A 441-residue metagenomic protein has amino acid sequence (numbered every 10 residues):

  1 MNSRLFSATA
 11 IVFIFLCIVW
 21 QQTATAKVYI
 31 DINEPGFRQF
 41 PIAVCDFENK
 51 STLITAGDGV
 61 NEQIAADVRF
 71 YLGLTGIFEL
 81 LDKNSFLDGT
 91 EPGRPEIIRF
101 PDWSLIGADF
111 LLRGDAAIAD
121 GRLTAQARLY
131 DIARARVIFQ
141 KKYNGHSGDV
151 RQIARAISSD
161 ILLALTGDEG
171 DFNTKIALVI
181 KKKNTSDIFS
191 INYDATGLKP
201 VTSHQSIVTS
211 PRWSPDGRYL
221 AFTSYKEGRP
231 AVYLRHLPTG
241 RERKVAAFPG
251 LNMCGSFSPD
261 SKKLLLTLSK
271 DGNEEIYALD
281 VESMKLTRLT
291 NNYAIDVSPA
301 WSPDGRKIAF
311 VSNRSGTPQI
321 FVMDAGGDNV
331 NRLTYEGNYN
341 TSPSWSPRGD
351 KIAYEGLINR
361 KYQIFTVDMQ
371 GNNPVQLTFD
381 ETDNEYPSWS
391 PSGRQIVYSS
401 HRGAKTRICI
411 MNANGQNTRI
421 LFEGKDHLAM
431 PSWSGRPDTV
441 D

Functional and structural regions predicted by a protein language model:
V28, G93-D160: Amphipathic beta-strand/beta-sheet edge segments enriched in Tyr/Trp
D31-R99, L112, A116: Short beta-strand->alpha-helix linker/helix-N-cap micro-motif that forms a surface specificity/interaction loop
R122-T124, N184-F189, R229-Y233, N273-Y277 (+3 more regions): Structural motif
D171-F172, P215-D216, P259-D260, P303-D304 (+3 more regions): Residue-level detector of Asp-centered blade-edge/turn motifs that repeat once per structural unit in beta-propeller
I176, L220, S261-L265, G305-A309 (+3 more regions): Hydrophobic beta-strand positions that form the internal "hydrophobic ladder" of WD40/Gbeta-like beta-propeller blades
K181, Y225, S269, N313 (+2 more regions): Short loop/turn segments immediately following the C-termini of beta-strands
N192-T209, H236-M253, L279-I295, M323-Y339 (+2 more regions): Multi-bladed beta-propeller domains
